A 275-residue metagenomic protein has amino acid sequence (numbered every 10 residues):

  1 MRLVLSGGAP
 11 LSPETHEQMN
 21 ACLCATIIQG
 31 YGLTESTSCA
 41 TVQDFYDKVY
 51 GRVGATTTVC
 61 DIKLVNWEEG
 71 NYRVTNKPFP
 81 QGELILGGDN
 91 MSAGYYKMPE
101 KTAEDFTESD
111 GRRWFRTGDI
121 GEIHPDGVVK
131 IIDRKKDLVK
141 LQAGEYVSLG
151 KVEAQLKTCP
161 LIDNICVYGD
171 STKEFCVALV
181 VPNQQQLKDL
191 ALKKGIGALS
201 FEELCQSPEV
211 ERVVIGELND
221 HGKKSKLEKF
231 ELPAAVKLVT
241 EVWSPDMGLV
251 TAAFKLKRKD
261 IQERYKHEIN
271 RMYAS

Functional and structural regions predicted by a protein language model:
M1-Y50, D61: Gly/Ser/Thr-rich phosphate-binding loop
T15, M19, I27, E35-S38 (+4 more regions): Extended, hydrophobic alpha-helical segments in both membrane/secreted and soluble proteins
Y50-T56, D105, R112: Short Gly/Pro-enriched turn/cap motifs at secondary-structure boundaries
I62, G127-V128, L156, A178 (+1 more regions): Residue-level signal for inorganic ion chemistry
V74-N76, P80-L141: Conserved ATP-binding/catalytic segment of the ANL
M91, D105-F106, V128-K157, L187-P208 (+3 more regions): Adenylate-forming
G118-I120, P125, C159-Q186, G222-S225: C-terminal boundary motif of the adenylate-forming
V139, N164-C166, I215, N219-S275: Conserved C-terminal "lid"/linker of ANL adenylate-forming enzymes
